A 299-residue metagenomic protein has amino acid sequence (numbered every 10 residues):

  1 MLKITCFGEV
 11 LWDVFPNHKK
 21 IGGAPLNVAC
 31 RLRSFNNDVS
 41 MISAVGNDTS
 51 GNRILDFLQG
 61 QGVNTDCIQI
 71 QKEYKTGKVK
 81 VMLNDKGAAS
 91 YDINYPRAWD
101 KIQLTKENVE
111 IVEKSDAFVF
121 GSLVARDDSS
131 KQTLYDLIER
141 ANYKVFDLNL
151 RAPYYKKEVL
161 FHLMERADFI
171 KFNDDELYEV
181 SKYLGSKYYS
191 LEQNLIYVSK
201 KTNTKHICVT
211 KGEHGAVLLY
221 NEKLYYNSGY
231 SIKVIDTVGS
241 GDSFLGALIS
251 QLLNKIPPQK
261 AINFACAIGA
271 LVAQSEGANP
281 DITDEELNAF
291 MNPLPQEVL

Functional and structural regions predicted by a protein language model:
M1-N64, L299: Glycine-rich phosphate/adenosyl-contacting loop at the front of the ribokinase-like
K3, D38-S40, N64, N142-V145 (+2 more regions): Residues at the starts of beta-strands that form the adenosine-phosphate
K3-T5, D116-A117, H206: Structural motif
L32, N173, G241: Short, conserved phosphate/pyrophosphate- and ester-handling motifs at nucleotide-, phospho-/glycolipid
D38-S122, R140, N288-L299: Conserved N-terminal subdomain of the carbohydrate kinase-like
G77, I102-V109, K131, Y154-E158 (+3 more regions): Structural motif corresponding to alpha-helix initiation and N-cap regions
A117, G121-Q193: Conserved beta-alpha-beta core of the PfkB/ribokinase-like small-molecule kinase fold
L184, Y188-L299: Conserved phosphate-binding/catalytic region of the ribokinase-like
